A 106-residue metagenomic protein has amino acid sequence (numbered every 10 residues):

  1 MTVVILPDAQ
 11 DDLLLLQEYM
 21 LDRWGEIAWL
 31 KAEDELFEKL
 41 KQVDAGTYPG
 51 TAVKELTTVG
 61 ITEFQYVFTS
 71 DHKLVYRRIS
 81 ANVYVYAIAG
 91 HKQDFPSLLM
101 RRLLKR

Functional and structural regions predicted by a protein language model:
T2-E63, K105-R106: Basic, Lys/Arg-enriched alpha-helical interface segments
F68-R106: Enriched for short, Lys/Arg-rich terminal
